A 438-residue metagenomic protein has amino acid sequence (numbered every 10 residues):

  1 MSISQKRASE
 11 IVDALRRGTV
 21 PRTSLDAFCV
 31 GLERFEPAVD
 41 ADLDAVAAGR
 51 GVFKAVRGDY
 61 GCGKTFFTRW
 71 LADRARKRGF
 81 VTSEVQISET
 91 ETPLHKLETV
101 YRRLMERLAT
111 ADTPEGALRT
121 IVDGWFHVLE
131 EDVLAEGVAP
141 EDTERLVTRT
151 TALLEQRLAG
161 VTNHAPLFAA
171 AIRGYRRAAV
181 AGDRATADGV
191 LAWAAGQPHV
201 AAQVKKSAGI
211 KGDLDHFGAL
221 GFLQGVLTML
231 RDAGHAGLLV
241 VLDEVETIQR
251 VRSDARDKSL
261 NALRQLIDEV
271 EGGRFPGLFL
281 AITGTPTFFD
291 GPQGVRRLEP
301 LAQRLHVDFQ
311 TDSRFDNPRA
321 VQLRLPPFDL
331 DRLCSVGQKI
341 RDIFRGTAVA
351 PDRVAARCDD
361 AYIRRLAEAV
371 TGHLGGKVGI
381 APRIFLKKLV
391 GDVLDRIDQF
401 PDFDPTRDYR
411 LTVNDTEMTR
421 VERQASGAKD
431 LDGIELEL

Functional and structural regions predicted by a protein language model:
M1-V52, L146, D402-L438: A short, basic N-terminal segment
S2, R7, A187-C358: The catalytic "switch" region of P-loop NTPases
L25-E33, G61, L94, V161 (+6 more regions): Conserved phosphate/pyrophosphate-binding and hydrolysis machinery centered on Walker-type P-loop NTPases, extending
A38, W70-R74, K96-R107, K258-A262 (+2 more regions): Alpha-helical scaffold elements adjacent to nucleotide-binding pockets in ATP/GTP-utilizing enzyme cores
A55, C62, F66-A233, R396-P401: P-loop NTPase nucleotide-binding core
F66, E130-V133, I248-R252, T412-E422: Eukaryote-specific, cytoplasm-facing alpha-helical/coiled-coil scaffolding segments in long proteins
R176-A192, Q197, Q203, S313-R319 (+1 more regions): C-terminal alpha-helical "lid" subdomain
